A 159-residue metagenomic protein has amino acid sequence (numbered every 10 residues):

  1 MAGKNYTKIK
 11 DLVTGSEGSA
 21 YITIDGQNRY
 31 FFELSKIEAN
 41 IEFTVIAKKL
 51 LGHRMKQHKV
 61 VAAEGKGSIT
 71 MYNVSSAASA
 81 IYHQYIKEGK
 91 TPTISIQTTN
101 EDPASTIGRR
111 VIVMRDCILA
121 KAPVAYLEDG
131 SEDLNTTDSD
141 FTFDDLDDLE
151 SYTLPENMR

Functional and structural regions predicted by a protein language model:
M1, A104, M158-R159: Charged, amphipathic alpha-helical segments and their flanking helix caps
A2-I81, I112, D116-D140, D147-D148: Solvent-exposed edge beta-strands and adjacent loop segments that serve as assembly or binding interfaces
Y82-R115: Short, acidic/charged, Gly/Pro-enriched secondary-structure junctions
I96-T98, K121, S151: Short hydrophobic/aromatic-rich beta-strand segments that constitute the beta-sheet cores of beta-sandwich/beta-barrel
E150-R159: Short acidic DE-rich linear segments
